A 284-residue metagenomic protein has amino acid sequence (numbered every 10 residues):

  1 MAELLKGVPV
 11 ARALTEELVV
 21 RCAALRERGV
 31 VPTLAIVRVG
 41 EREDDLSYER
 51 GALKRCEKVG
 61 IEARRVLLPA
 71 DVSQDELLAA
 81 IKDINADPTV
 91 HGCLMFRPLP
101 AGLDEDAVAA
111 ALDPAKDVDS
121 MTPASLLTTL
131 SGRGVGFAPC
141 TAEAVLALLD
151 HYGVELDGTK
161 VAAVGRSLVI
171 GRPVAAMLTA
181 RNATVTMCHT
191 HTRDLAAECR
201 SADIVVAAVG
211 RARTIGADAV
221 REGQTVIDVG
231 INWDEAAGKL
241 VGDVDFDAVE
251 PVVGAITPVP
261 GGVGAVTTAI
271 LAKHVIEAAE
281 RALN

Functional and structural regions predicted by a protein language model:
M1-V30: Positively charged, low-complexity intrinsically disordered leader regions
A24-L34, G40-K58: N-terminal glycine-rich anion-binding loops that anchor highly charged ligand groups
R38, L94-P98, V164: Short beta-strand segments
V39-L53, G136-T225, V229, D234 (+1 more regions): Glycine-rich phosphate/diphosphate-binding loop of Rossmann-like nucleotide-binding domains
C56-A70, V185-M187: Short beta-strand elements in bilobed, periplasmic/extracellular small-molecule ligand-binding domains
E76-P88: Short, well-structured alpha-helical segments in soluble
G92-L156: Anion-binding alpha/beta catalytic cores of soluble intermediary-metabolism enzymes, centered on
D106-L126, G230-L283: Rossmann-fold NAD(P)-binding glycine/threonine-rich loop
